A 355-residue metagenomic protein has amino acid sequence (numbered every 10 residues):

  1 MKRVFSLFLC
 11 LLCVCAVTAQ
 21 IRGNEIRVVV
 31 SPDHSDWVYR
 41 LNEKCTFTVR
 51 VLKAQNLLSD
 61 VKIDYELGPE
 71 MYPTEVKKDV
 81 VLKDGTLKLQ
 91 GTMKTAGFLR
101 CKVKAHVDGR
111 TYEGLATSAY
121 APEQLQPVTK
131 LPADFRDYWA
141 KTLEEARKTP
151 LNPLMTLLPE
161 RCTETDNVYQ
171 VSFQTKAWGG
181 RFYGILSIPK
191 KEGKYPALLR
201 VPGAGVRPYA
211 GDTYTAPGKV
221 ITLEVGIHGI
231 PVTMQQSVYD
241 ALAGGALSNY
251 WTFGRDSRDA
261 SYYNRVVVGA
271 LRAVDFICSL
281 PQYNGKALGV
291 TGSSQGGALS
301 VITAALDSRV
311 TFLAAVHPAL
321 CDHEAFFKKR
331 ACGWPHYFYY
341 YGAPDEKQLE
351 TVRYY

Functional and structural regions predicted by a protein language model:
Q20-V28: Proline/serine/threonine-rich low-complexity linkers at boundaries of modular beta-sandwich domains
D33-W37, A146-E192: N-terminal cap/lid segment of alpha/beta-hydrolase-fold proteins
G91-G97: Surface-exposed, short loops/turns at beta-strand junctions within beta-sandwich domains
G109-T129: Short beta-strand elements
G184-L186, K194-A204: Short beta-strand element of the alpha/beta-hydrolase
R207-V268, F276, E324-W334: Cap/lid segment of the alpha/beta-hydrolase catalytic domain
Y283-S293: Alpha/beta-hydrolase fold nucleophile elbow
G297-K347: Hydrolase active-site cap/lid region
